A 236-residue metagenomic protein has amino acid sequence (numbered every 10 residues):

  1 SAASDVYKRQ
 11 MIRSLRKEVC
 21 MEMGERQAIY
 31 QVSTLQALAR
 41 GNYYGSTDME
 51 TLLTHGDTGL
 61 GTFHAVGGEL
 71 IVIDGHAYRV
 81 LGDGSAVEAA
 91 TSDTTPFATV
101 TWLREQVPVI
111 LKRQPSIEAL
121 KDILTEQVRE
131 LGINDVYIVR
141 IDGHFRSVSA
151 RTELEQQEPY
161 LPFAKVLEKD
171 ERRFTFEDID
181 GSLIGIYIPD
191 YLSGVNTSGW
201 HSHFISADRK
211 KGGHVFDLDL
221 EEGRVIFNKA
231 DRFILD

Functional and structural regions predicted by a protein language model:
S1-Y7: Short, small-residue-biased leader/transition segments that mark boundaries at the very start of proteins
I12-E50: Short, extreme N-terminal leader segments that mark the start of a protein/domain
L35-T99: N-terminal low-complexity or amphipathic/hydrophobic leaders
V80-L131: A glycine-rich, hydrophobic loop/mini-helix early in the fold
V80-L81, S149-A150, G194, G212-H214: Short helix/loop capping segments that flank catalytic or ligand/cofactor-binding pockets
K121-I186, S193-V195: Long, positively charged binding patches that form subdomain-scale interaction surfaces for polyanionic ligands
T197-I205: Histidine-centered divalent-metal-coordination microenvironment in nucleic-acid enzymes
S206-D236: A hydrophobic, small-residue-rich beta->alpha segment in the mid-to-C-terminal subdomain of diverse proteins
